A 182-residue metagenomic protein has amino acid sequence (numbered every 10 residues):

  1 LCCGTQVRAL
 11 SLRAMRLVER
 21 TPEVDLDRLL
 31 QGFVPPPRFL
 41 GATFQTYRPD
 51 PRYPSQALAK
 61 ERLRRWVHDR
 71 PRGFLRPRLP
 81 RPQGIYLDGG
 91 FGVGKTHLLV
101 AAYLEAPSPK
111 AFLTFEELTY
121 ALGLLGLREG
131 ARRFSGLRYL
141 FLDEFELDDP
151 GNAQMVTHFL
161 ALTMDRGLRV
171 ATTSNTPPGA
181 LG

Functional and structural regions predicted by a protein language model:
L1-R76: A short, basic N-terminal segment
I85-L87: Hydrophobic anchor at the beta1->P-loop junction of P-loop NTPases
G92: Walker A (P-loop) phosphate-binding loop of P-loop NTPases
K95: Conserved lysine of the Walker
L98, A102: Hydrophobic positions on the alpha1 helix immediately C-terminal to the Walker A/P-loop
Y103, P107-Y139, P150-A153: Short glycine-rich substrate-engagement loop in P-loop NTPases that contacts/grips substrate
F112-L113, F141, R169-S174: Structural recognition of the conserved hydrophobic beta-strand(s) that form the central parallel beta-sheet of P-loop
D148-G182: Replace "adjacent to P-loop NTPase cores in ATP/GTP-dependent enzymes" with "adjacent to NTP-binding cores
